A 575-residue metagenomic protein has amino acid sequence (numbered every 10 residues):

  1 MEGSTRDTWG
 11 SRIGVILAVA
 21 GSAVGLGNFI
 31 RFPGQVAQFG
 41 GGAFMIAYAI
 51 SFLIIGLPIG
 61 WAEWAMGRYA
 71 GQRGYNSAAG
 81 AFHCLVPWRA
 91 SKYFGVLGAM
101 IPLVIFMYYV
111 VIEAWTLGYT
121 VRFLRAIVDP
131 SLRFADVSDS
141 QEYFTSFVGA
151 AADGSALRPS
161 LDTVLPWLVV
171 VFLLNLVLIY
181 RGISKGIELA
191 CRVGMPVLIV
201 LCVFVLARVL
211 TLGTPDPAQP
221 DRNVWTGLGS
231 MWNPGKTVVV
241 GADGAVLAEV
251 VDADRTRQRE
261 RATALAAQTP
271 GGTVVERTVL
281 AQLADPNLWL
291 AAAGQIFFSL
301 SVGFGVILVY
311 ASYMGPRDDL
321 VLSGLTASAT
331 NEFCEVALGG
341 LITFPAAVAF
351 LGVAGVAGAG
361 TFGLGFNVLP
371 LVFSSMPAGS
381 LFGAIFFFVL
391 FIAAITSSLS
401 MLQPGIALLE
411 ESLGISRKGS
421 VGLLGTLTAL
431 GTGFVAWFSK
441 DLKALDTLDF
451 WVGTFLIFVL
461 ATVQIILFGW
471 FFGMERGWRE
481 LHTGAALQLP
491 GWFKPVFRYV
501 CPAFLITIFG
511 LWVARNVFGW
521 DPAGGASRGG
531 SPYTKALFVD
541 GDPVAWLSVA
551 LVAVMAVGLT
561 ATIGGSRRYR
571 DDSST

Functional and structural regions predicted by a protein language model:
M1-I30, I59-W64, R68-V96, G315-D319 (+2 more regions): Membrane-interface "cap" regions at the ends of multi-pass membrane proteins
E2-I13, E188, R192-I395, L399 (+3 more regions): Membrane-embedded translocation segments of transport machinery
G3-D7, Q35-Q38, G74-L97, V110-Y180 (+7 more regions): Inter-helical loop and helix-membrane interface segments of multi-pass membrane transporters/permeases
D7, A37-W64, T163-V164, I457 (+1 more regions): Extracellular loop-to-transmembrane helix junctions
G14-S51, G305-L308, S323-L325, A329-E332 (+2 more regions): Transmembrane helix-boundary motif of multi-pass solute transporters/channels
G14-V15, V19, A49, G95-A99 (+6 more regions): Transmembrane alpha-helical segments of multi-pass small-molecule transport proteins
L26-Q35, G42, N175-K185, L206-W225 (+9 more regions): Transmembrane helix-loop junctions in multi-pass membrane proteins
F94-A99, L413-G425, W451-A545, T575: C-terminal membrane-solvent junction of multi-pass transporters and transport-like membrane proteins
